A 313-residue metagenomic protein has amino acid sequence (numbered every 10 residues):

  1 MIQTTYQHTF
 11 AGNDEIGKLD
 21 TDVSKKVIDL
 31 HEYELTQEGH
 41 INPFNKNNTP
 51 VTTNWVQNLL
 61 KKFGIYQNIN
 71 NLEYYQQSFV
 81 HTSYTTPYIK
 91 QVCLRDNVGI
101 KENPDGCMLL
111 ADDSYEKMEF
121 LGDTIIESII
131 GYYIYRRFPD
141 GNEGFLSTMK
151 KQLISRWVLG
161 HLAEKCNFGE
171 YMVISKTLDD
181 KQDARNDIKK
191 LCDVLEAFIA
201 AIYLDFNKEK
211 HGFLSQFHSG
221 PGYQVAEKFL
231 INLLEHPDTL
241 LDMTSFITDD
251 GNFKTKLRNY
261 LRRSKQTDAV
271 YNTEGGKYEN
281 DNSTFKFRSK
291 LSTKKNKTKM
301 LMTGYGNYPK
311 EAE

Functional and structural regions predicted by a protein language model:
M1-E313: Double-stranded RNA-binding/processing signature
